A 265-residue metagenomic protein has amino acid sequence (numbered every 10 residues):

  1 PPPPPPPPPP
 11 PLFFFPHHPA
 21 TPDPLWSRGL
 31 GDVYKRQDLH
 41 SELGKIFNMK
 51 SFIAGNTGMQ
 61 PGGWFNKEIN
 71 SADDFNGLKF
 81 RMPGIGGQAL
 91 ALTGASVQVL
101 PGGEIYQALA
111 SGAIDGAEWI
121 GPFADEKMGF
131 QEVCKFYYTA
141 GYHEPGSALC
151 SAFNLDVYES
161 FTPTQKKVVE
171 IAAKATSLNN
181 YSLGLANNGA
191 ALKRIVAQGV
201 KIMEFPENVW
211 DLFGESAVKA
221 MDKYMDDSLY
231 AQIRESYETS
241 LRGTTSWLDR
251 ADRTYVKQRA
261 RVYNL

Functional and structural regions predicted by a protein language model:
P1-Y34: Single conserved hydrophobic/aromatic residue that forms the stacking wall/gate of nucleotide- or nucleobase-binding
R28-G31, Q37, E42-L265: N-terminal secretory/targeting leader peptides
